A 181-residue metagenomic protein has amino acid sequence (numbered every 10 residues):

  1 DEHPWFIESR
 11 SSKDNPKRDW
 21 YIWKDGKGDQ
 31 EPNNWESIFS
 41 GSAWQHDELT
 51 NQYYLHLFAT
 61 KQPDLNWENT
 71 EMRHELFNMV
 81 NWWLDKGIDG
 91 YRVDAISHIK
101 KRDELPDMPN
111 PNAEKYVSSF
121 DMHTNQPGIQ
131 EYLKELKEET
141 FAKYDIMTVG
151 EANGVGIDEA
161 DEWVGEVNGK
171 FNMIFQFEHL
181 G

Functional and structural regions predicted by a protein language model:
D1-N81, D85, H98-G156: Acidic/aromatic-lined carbohydrate-recognition and catalytic surfaces of CAZymes acting on diverse glycans
D14-N15, G90, N168: Low-complexity, intrinsically disordered regions enriched in charged/polar residues
R73, F77-G87, K170-G181: Contiguous N-terminal and early-domain "leader" segments and peripheral loops that mark the onset or edge of a domain
G90-R92, D145-V149, N172-I174: Structural preference for beta-strand elements that scaffold enzyme active sites
A95: Residues that line or immediately flank small-molecule/substrate-binding pockets and catalytic motifs
A152-G181: Noncatalytic carbohydrate-binding groove/subsite architecture in carbohydrate-active enzymes
